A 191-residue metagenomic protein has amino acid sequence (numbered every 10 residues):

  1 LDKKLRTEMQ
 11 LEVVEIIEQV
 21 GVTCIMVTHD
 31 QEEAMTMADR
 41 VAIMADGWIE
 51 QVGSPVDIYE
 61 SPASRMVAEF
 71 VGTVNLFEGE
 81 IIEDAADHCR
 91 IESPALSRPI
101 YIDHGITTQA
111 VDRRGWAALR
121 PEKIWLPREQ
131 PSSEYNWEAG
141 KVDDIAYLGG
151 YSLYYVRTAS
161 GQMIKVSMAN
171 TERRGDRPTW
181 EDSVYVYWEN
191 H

Functional and structural regions predicted by a protein language model:
L1-E69: ABC ATPase nucleotide-binding domains
I17, D30, I43, A68 (+4 more regions): Short glycine- and Lys/Arg-enriched binding-loop motifs that mark or flank ligand-binding interfaces
D46, I82-E83: Short acidic/glycine-rich beta-turn/loop cap or linker motifs at sensory/regulatory domain boundaries that couple input
S54, M66, E78-E80, A139-K141: Residues located in well-ordered beta-strands
F70-T73, E80: Elongated periplasmic alpha-helical coiled-coil
V74, D84-H191: Non-catalytic connector elements of ABC transporters
